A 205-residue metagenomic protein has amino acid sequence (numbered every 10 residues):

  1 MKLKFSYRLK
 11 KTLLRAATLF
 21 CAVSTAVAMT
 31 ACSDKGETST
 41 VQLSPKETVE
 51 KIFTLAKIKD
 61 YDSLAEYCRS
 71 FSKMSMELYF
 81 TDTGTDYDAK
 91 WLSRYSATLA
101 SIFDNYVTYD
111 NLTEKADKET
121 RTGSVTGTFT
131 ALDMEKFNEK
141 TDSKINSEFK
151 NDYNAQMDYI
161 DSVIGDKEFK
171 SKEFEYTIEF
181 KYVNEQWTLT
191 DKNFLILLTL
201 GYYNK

Functional and structural regions predicted by a protein language model:
L3-L19: Bacterial N-terminal signal peptides that target proteins for export
V27-A31: C-terminal motif of bacterial Sec signal peptides marking the signal peptidase cleavage site
C32, T40, S70, L197-K205: C-terminal or late-domain output modules
G36-T113: Core segments of small alpha/beta cavity-forming domains
C68-S72, D158, S171-Y176: Short glycine-rich, low-complexity/disordered patches
Y87-V163, G201-Y203: Surface-exposed, charged secondary-structure patches
S147-N154, D166-K205: Short beta-strand edge/turn micro-motifs at domain boundaries
